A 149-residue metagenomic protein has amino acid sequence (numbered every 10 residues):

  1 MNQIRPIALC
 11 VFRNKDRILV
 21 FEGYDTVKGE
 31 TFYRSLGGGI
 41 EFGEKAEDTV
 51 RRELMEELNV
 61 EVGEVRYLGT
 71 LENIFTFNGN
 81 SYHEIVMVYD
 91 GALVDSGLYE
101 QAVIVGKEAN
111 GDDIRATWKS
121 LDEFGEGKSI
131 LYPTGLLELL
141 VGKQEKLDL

Functional and structural regions predicted by a protein language model:
M1-L19, G39, D90: Conserved N-terminal beta-strand and adjoining loop/helix that marks the start of the Nudix/MutT-like hydrolase domain
N2, F32, G79-I85, E108-D113: A generic structural micro-feature
R5, R13, S35, V62 (+1 more regions): Short connector loops at helix/strand junctions that flank enzyme active sites, especially segments positioning acidic
R17-E56: Conserved Nudix-box catalytic region and its N-terminal flanking loop in Nudix hydrolases and closely related
R51, E72-N73: Internal catalytic or translocation cores that form aromatic/hydrophobic pockets or channels for amphipathic metabolites
E61-G69: A short coil-to-beta-strand element that immediately follows conserved catalytic motifs
F75-A102, T117, L136: Active-site-adjacent beta-strand/loop module that shapes the phosphate/pyrophosphate-binding cleft
E100-E138: NUDIX/MutT-family hydrolases
